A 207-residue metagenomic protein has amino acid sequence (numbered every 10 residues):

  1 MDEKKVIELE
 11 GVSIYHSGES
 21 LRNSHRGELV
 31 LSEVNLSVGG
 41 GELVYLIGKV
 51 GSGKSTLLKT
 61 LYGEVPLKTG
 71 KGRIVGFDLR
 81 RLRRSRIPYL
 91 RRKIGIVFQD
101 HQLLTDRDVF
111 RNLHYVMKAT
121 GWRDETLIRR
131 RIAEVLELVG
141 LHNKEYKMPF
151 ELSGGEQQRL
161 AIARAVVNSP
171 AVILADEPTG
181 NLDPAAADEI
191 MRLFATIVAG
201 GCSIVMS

Functional and structural regions predicted by a protein language model:
Y62: Helix-to-loop junction immediately C-terminal to a conserved catalytic motif
G70-D78: Conserved ABC transporter NBD signature motif
L79-G95, E125, A199: ABC ATPase NBD coupling module
K147-F150, N168, G200: Conserved signature/switch motifs of ABC ATPase nucleotide-binding domains
M148-L152, E156-Q158: Conserved ABC ATPase signature
I173-D176: Catalytic Walker B motif of ABC-type/P-loop ATPase nucleotide-binding domains
P184-A186: Helix N-cap at the start of a conserved alpha-helix in ABC-type nucleotide-binding domains
